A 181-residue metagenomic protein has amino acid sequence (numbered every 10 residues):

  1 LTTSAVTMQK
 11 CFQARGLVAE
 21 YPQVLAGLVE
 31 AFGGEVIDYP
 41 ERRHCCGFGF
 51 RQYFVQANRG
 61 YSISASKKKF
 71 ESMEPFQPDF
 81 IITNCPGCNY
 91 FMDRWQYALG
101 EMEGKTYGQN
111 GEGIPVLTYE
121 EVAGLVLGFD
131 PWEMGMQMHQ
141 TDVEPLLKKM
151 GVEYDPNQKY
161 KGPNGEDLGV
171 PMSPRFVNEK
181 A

Functional and structural regions predicted by a protein language model:
L1-A181: Iron-sulfur cluster-binding electron-transfer modules in prokaryotic oxidoreductases
